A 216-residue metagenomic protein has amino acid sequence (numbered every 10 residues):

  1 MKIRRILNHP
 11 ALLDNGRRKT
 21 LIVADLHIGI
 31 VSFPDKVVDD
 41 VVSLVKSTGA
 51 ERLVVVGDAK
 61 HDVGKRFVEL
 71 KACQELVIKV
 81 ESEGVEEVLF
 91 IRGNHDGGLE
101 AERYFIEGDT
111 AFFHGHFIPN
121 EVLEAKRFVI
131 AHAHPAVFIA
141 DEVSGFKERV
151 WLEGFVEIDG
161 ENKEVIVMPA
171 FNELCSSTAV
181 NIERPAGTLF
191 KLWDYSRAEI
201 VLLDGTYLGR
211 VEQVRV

Functional and structural regions predicted by a protein language model:
M1-V55, A59-V216: Extended recognition/assembly regions associated with phosphoester-bond processing machinery
